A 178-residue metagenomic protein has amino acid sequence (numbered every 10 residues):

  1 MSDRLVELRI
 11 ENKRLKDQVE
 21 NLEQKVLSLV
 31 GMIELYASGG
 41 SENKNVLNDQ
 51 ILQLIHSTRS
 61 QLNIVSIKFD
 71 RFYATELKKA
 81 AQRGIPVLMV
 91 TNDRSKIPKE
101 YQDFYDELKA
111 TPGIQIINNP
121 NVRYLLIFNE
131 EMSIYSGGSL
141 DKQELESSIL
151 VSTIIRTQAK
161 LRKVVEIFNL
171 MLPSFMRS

Functional and structural regions predicted by a protein language model:
M1-Q50: N-terminal localization/anchoring segments of enzymes in phospholipid and broader phosphate metabolism
S2-K13, V65, F69, E144 (+2 more regions): Polyanion-engaging groove/track-forming segments
R9-K13, S41, T91-D93, S147 (+1 more regions): N- and C-terminal low-complexity/disordered segments
N21, S28, R71, K96 (+1 more regions): Flexible, glycine-rich phosphate/dinucleotide-binding loops and adjacent beta-alpha linkers at cofactor/substrate
N45-E107: Primarily the HKD phosphodiesterase
D93-E131: Ligand-binding grooves and catalytic loops that recognize ribose/phosphate and carbohydrate rings, and esterified lipid
Q115-L161: HKD (HxKxxxxD) catalytic microenvironment of the phospholipase D
V164-S178: Cysteine/selenocysteine-centered motifs that mediate thiol-based redox chemistry or coordinate metal-sulfur cofactors
